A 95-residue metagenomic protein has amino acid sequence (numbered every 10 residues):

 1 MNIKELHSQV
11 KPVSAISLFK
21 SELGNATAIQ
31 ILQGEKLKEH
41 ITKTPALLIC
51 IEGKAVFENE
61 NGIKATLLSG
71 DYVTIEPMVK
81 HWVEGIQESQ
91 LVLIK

Functional and structural regions predicted by a protein language model:
M1-L23, T27: A short, N-terminal "cap"/entry segment at the start of jelly-roll beta-barrel domains of the cupin/DSBH fold
P12, N25-T42: Conserved short histidine dyad/triad with adjacent acidic residue
G24, Q33, K43, I63 (+2 more regions): A generic "binding-loop/recognition-motif" signal
L37-E39, F57-E58, I75, K80-I86: Short beta-strand His + acidic residue motifs that chelate non-heme Fe in jelly-roll/DSBH and cupin folds
T44-V56: Glycine- and acidic-residue-biased ligand/ion/polar-headgroup-sensing regions
N61-M78: Short acidic-glycine-tyrosine-enriched beta hairpin
E88-K95: A short hydrophobic beta-strand segment most commonly corresponding to one strand of the jelly-roll/cupin
